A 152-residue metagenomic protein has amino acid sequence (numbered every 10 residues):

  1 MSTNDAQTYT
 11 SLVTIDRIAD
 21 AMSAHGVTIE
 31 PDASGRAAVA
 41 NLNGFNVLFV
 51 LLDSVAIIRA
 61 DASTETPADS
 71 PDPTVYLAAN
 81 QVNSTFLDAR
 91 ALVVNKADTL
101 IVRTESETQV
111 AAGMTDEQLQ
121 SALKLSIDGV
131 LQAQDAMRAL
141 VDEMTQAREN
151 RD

Functional and structural regions predicted by a protein language model:
M1-V50, V94: Charge-rich, low-complexity N-terminal segments
G35-A37, D53-I57, A97-I101: A generic structural signal for beta-strand entry/edge sites
N43-P73: Long, continuous compositionally biased terminal/linker segments
D61-E105: Short, internal acidic amphipathic alpha-helical interface segments that mediate docking to partner proteins
V110-K124: A short acidic/glycine-rich loop-to-helix N-cap element
A133-M137: Long, charge-dense
R138-D152: Short, highly charged C-terminal tails/helix-capping segments
